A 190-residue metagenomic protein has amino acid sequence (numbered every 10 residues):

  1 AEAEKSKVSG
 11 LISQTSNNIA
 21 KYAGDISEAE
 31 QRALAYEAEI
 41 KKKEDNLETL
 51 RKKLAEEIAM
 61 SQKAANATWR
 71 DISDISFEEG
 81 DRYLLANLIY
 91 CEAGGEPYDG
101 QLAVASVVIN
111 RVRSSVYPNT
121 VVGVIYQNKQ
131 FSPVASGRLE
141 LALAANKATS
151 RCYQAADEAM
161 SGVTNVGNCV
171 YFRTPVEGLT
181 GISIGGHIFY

Functional and structural regions predicted by a protein language model:
A1-D74: Alpha-helical oligomerization segments with coiled-coil/rod-like character
A67-Y190: Bacterial extracytoplasmic/cell-wall-associated proteins, especially those involved in peptidoglycan
